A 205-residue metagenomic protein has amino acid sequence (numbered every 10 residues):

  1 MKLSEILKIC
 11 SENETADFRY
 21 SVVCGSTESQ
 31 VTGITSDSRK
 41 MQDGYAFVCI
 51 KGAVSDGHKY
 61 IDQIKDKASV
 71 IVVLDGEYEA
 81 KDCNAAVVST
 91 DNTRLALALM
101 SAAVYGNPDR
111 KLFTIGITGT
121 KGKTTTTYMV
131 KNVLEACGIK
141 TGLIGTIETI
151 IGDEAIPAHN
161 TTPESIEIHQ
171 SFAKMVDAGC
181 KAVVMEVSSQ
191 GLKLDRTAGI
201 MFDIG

Functional and structural regions predicted by a protein language model:
M1-L99: N-terminal leader/targeting and accessory segments in enzymes
L7-C10, L95-G205: Phosphate-binding loop of NTP-binding sites
